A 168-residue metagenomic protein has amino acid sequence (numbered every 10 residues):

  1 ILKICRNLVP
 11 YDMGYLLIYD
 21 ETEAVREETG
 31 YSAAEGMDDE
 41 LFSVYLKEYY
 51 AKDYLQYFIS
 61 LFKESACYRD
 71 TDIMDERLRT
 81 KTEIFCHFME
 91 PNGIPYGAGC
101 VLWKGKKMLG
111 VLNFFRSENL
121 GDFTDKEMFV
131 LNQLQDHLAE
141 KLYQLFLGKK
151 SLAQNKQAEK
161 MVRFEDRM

Functional and structural regions predicted by a protein language model:
L2-M108, F115-N119, V130: Regulatory input/activation interfaces that engage signals or partners
Y50-Q56, L134-H137, L147-L152: Low-complexity, flexible helical/coil segments
E118-K126, L145-K149: Inter-helical turn/loop segments and adjacent helix faces that build the functional surface of alpha-helical bundle
D122-E140: Amphipathic alpha-helical "output/dimerization" segments
Q144-M168: Signal-transducing coiled-coil/dimerization helices and immediately adjacent hinge/linker segments that couple sensory
